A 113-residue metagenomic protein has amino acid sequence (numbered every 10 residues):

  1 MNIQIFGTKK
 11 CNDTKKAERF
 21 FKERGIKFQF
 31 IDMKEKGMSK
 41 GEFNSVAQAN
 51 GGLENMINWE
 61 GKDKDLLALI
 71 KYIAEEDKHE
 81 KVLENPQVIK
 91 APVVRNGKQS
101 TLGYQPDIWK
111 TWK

Functional and structural regions predicted by a protein language model:
M1-R24, F28-M33: Local sequence-structure signature of Cys/Sec-based thiol-disulfide redox active-site neighborhoods
M33-K113: Thiol/selenol-based redox catalytic cores and closely related redox-interacting motifs
